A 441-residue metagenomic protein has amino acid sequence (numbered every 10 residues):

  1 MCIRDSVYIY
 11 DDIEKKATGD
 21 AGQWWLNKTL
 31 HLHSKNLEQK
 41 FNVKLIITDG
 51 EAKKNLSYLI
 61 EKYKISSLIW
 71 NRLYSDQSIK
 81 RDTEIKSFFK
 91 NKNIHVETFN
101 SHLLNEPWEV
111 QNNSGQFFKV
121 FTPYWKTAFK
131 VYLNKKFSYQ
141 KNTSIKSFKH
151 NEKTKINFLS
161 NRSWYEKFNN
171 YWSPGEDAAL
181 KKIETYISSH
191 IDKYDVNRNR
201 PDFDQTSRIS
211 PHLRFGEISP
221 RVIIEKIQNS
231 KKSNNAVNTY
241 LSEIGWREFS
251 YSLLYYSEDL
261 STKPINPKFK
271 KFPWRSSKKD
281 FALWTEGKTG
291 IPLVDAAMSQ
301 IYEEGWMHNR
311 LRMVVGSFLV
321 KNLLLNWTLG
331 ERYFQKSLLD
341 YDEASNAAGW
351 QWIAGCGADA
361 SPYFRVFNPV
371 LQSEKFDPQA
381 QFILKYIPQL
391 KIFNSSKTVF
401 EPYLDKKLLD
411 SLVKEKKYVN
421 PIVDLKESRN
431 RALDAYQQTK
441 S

Functional and structural regions predicted by a protein language model:
M1: Accessory terminal regions of nucleic-acid processing enzymes
R4-K136, A236, K426, D434-T439: Trp/Phe/Arg-rich N-terminal binding region typifying the photolyase-homology
W25, T29, Q77, G175 (+3 more regions): Soluble or luminal CAZymes and related metallo-dependent hydrolases
N42, I94, D204-K391: Active-site-proximal binding-pocket segments
L56-L59, I183, A297: Generic hydrophobic alpha-helical segments
I94, G115-K268, D377, Q381-S441: Glycine/tryptophan-enriched, flexible segments
